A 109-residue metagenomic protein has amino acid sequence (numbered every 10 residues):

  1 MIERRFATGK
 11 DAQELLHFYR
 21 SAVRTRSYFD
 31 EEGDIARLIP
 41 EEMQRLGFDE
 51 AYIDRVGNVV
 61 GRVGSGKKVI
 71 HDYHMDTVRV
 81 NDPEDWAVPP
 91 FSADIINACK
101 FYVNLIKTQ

Functional and structural regions predicted by a protein language model:
M1-Y28, N81, D85: N-terminal hydrophobic or amphipathic helices/low-complexity stretches enriched in small/hydrophobic/Pro/Gly
A7, H17-Y19, D49, S92 (+1 more regions): Compositionally biased, low-structure terminal segments
T8, E32, T108-Q109: Aromatic-acidic/polar surface patches that form glycan- and anion
T8-G9, L15, A36-R37, R45-D49 (+1 more regions): Intrinsically disordered, low-complexity segments enriched in polar/charged residues with Gly/Pro, especially when
G9-Q13, K67-Y73: Short charge-dense sequence patches
L16-T25, E42, D54, H71-D72 (+3 more regions): Functionally constrained cores in energy, signaling, and assembly domains
S27-K67, F91-A93: A non-catalytic alpha/beta surface segment that caps or lines the substrate-entry region of metallo-dependent hydrolase
V69-Q109: Active-site metal-coordination/substrate-binding segment of hydrolases, especially metallo-dependent peptidases
